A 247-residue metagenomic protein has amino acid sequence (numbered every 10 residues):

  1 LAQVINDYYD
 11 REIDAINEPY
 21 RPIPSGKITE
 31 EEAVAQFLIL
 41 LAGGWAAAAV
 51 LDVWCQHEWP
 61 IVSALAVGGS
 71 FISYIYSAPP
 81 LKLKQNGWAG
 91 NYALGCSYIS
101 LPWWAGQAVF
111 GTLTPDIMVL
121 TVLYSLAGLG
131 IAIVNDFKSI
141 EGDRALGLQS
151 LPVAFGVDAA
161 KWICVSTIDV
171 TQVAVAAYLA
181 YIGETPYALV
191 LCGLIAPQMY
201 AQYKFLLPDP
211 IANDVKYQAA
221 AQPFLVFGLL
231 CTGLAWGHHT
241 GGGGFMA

Functional and structural regions predicted by a protein language model:
L1-A247: Multi-pass alpha-helical membrane architecture of UbiA-family and related isoprenoid/lipid prenyltransferases
